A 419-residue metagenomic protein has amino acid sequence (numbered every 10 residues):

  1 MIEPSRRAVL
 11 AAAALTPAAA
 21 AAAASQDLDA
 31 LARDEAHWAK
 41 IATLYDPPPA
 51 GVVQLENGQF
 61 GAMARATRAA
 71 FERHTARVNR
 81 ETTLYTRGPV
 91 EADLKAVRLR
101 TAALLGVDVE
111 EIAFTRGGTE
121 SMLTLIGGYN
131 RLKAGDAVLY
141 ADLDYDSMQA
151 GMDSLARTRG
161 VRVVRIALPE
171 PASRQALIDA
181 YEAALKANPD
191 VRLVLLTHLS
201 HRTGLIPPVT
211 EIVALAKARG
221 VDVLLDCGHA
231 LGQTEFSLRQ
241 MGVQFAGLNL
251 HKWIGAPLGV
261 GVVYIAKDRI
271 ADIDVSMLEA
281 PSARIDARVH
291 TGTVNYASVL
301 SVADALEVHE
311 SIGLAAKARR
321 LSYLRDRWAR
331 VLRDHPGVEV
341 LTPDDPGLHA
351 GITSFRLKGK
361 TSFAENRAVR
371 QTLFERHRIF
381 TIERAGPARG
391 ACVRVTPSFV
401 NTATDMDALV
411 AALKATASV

Functional and structural regions predicted by a protein language model:
I2, V9-V419: Pyridoxal 5′-phosphate
